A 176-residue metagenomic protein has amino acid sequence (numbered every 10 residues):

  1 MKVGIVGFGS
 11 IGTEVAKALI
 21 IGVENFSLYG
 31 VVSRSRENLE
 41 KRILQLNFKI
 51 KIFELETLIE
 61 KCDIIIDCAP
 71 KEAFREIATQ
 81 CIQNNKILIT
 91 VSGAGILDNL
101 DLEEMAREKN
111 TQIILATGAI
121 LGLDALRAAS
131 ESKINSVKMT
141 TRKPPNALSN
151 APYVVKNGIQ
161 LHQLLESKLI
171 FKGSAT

Functional and structural regions predicted by a protein language model:
M1-G4: Extreme N-terminal starter segment of soluble prokaryotic enzymes
V6, E14, A119-T176: Active-site-lining helix/loop region of Rossmann-like oxidoreductase modules
G12-T13, F74: N-terminal Rossmann-fold NAD(P) dinucleotide-binding loop
G22-I43: NAD(P)-binding Rossmann-fold cofactor-contacting core
I50, N84-I87, E108-T111: A short helix->loop->beta-strand "cap" motif at the edges of active sites that frequently abuts
F53-Q83, A94-I96: Beta-loop-alpha module in the N-terminal Rossmann-like domain of NAD(P)-dependent dehydrogenases, especially those
D67, T90, I113-T117: General beta-strand structural signal in soluble alpha/beta enzymes
S92-Q112: Rossmann-fold NAD(P)-binding glycine/threonine-rich loop
